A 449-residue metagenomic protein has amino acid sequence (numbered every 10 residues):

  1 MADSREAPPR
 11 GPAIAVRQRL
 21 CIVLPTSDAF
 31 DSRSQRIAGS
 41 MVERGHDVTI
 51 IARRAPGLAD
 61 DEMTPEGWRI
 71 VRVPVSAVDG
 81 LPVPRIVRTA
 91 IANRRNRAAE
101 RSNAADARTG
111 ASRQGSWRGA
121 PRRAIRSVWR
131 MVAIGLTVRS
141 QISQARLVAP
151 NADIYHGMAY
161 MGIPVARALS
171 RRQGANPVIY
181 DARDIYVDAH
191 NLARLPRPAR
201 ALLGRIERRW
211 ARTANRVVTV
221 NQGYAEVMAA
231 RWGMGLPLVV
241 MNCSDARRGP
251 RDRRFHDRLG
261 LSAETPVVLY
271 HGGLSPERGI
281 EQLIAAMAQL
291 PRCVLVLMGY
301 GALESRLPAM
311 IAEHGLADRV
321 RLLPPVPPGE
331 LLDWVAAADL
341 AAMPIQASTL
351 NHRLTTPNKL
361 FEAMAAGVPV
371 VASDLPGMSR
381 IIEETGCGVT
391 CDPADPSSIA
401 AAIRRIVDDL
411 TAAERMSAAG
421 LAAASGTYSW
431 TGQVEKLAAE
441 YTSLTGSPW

Functional and structural regions predicted by a protein language model:
R5, D61-M63, P84-I86, P198-A201 (+1 more regions): A short helix/loop element that forms part of the nucleotide-sugar donor recognition site in Leloir-type
R17, T265, S305-D333: Nucleotide-activated donor-binding/catalytic signature segment of Leloir-type glycosyltransferases, i.e., the conserved
R19, D257, P266, S398-A401 (+4 more regions): A short, well-ordered alpha-helix in the C-terminal region of glycosyltransferases
I37, M131-P150, P164, A168-R172 (+1 more regions): Membrane-proximal helix-turn-helix segments that form the acceptor-binding/catalytic region of lipid-linked
M63, S170-Q173, R212, V218-T219 (+1 more regions): Helix-loop-beta element that forms the nucleotide-linked donor phosphate-binding surface in glycosyltransferases
V218, S262-M287, V296: Conserved donor-binding/catalytic core segment of Leloir-type glycosyltransferases
A341-M343, E362-A372: Short hydrophobic beta-strand element within catalytic cores of glycosyltransferases and related nucleotide-activated
E384-T385, V389-P396, R405-T411: Conserved acidic donor-binding segment of nucleotide-sugar-dependent glycosyltransferases
